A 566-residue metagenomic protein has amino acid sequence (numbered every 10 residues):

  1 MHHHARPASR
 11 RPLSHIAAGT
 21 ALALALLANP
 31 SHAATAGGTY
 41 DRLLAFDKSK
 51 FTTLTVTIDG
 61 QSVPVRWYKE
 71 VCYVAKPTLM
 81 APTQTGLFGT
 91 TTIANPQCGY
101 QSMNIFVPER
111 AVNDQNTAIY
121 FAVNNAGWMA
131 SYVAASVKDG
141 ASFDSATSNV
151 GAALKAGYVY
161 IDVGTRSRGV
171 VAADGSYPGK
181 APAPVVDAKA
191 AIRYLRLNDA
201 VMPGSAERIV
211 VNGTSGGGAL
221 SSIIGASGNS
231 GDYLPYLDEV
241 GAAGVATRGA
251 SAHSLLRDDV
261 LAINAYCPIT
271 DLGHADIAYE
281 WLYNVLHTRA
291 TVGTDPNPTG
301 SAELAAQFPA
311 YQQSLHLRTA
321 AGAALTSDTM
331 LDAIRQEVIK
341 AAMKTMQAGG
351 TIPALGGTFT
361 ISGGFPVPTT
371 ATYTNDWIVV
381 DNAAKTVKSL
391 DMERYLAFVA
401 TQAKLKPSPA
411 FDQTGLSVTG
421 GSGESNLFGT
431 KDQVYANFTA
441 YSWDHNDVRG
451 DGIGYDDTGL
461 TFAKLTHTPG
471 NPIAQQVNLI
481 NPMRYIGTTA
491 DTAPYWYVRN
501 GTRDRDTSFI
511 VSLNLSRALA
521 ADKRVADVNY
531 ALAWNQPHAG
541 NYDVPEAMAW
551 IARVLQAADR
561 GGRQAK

Functional and structural regions predicted by a protein language model:
A17-A28: Bacterial N-terminal signal peptides
A33-N116: Catalytic-loop region of hydrolases
M103, Q115-W128: Short beta-strand element of the alpha/beta-hydrolase
N104, F359-G562: C-terminal subdomain of alpha/beta-hydrolase-fold enzymes, centered on the catalytic histidine and its supporting
A122-V185, G225-S227, N535-P537: Cap/lid segment of the alpha/beta-hydrolase catalytic domain
P178-V201: Alpha/beta-hydrolase active-site loop
L197-L286: Primarily recognizes the serine-hydrolase "nucleophile elbow" in alpha/beta-hydrolase and SGNH/GDSL folds
A265-G420: Non-catalytic, alpha-helical, charged scaffold/linker segments that couple or flank catalytic or architectural cores
